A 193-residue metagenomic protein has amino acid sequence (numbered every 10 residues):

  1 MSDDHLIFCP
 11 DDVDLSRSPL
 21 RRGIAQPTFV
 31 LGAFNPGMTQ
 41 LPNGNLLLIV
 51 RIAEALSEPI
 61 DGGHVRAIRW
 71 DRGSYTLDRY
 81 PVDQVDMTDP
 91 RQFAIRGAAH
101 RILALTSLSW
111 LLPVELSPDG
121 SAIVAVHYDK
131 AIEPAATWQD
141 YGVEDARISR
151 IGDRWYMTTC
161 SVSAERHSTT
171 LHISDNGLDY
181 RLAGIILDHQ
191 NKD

Functional and structural regions predicted by a protein language model:
M1-Y141, S149-D193: Beta-rich carbohydrate-recognition and catalytic domains
